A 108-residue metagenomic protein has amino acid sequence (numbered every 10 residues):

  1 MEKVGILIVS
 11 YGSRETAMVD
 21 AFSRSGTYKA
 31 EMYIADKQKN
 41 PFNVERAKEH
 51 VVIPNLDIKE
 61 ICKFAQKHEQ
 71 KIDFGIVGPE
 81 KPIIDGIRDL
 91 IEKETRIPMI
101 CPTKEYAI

Functional and structural regions predicted by a protein language model:
M1-E105: ATP-binding N-terminal substructure of ATP-dependent carboxylate-amine bond-forming enzymes
I108: Rossmann-fold NAD(P)-binding glycine/threonine-rich loop
